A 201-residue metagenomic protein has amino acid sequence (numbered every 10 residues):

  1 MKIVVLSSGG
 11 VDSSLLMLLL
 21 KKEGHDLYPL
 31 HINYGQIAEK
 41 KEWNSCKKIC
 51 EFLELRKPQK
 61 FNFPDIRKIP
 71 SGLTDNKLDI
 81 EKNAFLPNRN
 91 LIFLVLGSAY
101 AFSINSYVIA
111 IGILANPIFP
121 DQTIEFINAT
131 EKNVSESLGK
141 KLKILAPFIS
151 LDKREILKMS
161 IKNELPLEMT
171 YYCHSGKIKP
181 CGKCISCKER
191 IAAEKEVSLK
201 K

Functional and structural regions predicted by a protein language model:
M1-N163: ATP-dependent adenylation/nucleotidyltransferase module used to activate substrates
P58-F61, P166-H174: Conserved S-adenosyl-L-methionine
D79-E81, N163-M169, I191-K195: A polyampholytic, Gly/Pro-enriched intrinsically disordered region
V95, M169-A192: Local cysteine-cluster metal-coordination motifs and their immediate loop/turn environment, predominantly Fe-S cluster
L138, K195-S198: Short amphipathic alpha-helical interaction/hinge segments
G176-K177, S198-K201: Short cysteine/histidine-rich metal-coordination sites, predominantly Zn2+-binding motifs
